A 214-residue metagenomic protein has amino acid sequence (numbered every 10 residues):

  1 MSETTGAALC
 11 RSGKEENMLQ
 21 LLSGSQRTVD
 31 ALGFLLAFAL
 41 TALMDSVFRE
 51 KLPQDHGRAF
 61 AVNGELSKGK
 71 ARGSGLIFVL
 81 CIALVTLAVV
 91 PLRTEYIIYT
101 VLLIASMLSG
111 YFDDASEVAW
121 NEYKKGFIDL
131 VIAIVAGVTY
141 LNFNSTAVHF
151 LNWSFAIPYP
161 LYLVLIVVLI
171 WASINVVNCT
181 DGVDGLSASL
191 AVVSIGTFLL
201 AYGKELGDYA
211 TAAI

Functional and structural regions predicted by a protein language model:
E3-G6, C10-T28: Short, strongly hydrophobic alpha-helical membrane anchors
L19-I214: "…together with the soluble PPM/PP2C metallo-phosphatase catalytic core" -> "…together with the soluble PPM/PP2C
